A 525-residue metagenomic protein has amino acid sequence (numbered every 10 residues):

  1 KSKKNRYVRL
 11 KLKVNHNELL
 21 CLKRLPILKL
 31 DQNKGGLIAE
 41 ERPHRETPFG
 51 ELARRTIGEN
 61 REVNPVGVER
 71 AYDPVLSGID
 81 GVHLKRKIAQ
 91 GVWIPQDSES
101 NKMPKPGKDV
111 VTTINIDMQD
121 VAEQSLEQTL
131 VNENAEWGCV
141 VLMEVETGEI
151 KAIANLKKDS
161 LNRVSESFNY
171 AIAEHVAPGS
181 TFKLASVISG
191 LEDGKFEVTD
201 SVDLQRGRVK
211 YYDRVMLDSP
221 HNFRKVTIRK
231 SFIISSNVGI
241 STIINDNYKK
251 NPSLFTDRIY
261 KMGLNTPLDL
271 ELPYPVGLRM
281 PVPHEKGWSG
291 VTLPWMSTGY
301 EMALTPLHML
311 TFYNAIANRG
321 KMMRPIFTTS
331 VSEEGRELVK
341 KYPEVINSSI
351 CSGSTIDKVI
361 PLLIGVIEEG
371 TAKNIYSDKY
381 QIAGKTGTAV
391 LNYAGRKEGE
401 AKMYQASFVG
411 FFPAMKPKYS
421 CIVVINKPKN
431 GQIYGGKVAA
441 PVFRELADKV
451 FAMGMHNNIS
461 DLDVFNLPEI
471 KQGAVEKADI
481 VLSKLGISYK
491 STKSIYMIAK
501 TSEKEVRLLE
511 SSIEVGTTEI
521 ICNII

Functional and structural regions predicted by a protein language model:
S2-P106, V423, P441: Small/polar-residue-rich segments within soluble enzyme cores
Y7, W93-G138: Conserved, well-ordered alpha-helix/loop/beta-strand core segments that scaffold catalytic motifs
V8-N17, K34, A39-R55, E59 (+7 more regions): Conserved SxxK-family serine transpeptidase/carboxypeptidase catalytic domain of penicillin-binding proteins
L12, L20-R24, G50, R54-G58 (+20 more regions): Solvent-exposed, polar/charged alpha-helical surfaces in well-ordered, non-transmembrane soluble domains, broadly
K34-L37, V131-V145: Short N-terminal helix-loop-first-beta-strand/juxtamembrane motif that initiates sensory/input modules
I88-N101, G138-G179, A185-P428: Beta-lactam-recognizing serine transpeptidase/beta-lactamase-like catalytic domain environment
A317, V450-G454: Short, hydrophobic alpha-helical segments
